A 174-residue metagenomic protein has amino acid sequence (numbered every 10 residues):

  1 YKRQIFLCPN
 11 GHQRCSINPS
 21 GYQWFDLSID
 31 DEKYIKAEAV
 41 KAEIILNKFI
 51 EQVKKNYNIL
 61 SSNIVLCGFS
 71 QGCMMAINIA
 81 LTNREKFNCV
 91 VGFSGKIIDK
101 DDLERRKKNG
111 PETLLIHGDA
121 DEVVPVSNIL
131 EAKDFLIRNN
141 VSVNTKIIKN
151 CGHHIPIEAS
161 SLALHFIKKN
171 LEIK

Functional and structural regions predicted by a protein language model:
K2-I59, N63: Serine-hydrolase catalytic machinery in alpha/beta-hydrolase-like enzymes
N18-L27, G95-T113: Flexible "cap/lid" loop of the alpha/beta hydrolase fold
L66-G68, F93, I116: Short beta-strand immediately N-terminal to the catalytic nucleophile in serine-hydrolase-like folds
G68-G72, A76: Gly/Ala-rich beta-loop-alpha elbow adjacent to hydrolase catalytic centers
N78-T82: Active-site signature of alpha/beta-hydrolase-fold catalytic machinery across serine- and Asp/Cys-nucleophile hydrolases
E85-I97: A conserved short beta-strand
L114-H117, D121: Short beta-strand/loop motif that positions the catalytic acidic residue of the alpha/beta-hydrolase fold
L130-K174: C-terminal catalytic histidine-bearing segment of alpha/beta-hydrolase fold enzymes
